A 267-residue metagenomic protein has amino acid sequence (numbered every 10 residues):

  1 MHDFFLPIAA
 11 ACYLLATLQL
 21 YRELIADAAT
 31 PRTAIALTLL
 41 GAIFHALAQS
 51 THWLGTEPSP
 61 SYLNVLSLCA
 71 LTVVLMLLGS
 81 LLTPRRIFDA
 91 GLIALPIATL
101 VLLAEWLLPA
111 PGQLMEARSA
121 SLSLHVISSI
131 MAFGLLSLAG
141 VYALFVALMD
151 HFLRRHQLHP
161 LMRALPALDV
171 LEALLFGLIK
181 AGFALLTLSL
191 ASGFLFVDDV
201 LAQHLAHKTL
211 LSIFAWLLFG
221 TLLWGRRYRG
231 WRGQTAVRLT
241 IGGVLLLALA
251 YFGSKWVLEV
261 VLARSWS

Functional and structural regions predicted by a protein language model:
M1-L14, A132-L136: Hydrophobic transmembrane alpha-helical segments in integral membrane proteins
A29-L39, L63-S67, R86-T99, T235-G242: Cytoplasmic-side transmembrane-helix entry/capping segments in multi-pass membrane proteins
S61, L195-T221: Short alpha-helical packing/oligomerization segments
T83-A132: Hydrophobic alpha-helical segments and helix pairs
M131-H156, L185: Transmembrane alpha-helix/helix-exit interface in multi-pass inner-membrane proteins
M149-L171: Membrane-interface interhelical connector segments
G225-L246: Interfacial loop-to-transmembrane junctions
L249-S267: Juxtamembrane boundary at the C-terminal end of a transmembrane helix
